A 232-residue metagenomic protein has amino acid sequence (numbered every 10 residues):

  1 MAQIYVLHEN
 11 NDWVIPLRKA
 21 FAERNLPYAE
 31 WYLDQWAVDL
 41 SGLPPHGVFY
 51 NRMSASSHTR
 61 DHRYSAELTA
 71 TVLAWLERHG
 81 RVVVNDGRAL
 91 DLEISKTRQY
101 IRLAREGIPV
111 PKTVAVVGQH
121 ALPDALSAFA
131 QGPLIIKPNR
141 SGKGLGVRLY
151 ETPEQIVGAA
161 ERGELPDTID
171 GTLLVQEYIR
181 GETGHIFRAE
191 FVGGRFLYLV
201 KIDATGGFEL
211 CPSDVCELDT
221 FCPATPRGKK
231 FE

Functional and structural regions predicted by a protein language model:
M1-Y5: Extreme N-terminal starter segment of soluble prokaryotic enzymes
E9-K112: Conserved N-proximal alpha/beta basic substrate-recognition cap immediately N-terminal to, or forming the N-lobe
A37-G47, P123-F129, G163-E164: Short amphipathic alpha-helix with an adjacent loop that forms part of the alpha/beta core around
H46-Y50, I101-A104, F129-Q131, T152-E154 (+1 more regions): Short, hinge-like loop/turn segments at secondary-structure boundaries
V48-R52, I135, L174: Structural motif
R88-L90, V117-A121, N139-K143, P153-Q155 (+1 more regions): Short acidic/polar capping segments at secondary-structure boundaries
E106-P133: Rossmann-like NAD(P)H-binding beta-loop-alpha module
L145-E232: Phosphate-binding site of ATP-dependent enzymes
